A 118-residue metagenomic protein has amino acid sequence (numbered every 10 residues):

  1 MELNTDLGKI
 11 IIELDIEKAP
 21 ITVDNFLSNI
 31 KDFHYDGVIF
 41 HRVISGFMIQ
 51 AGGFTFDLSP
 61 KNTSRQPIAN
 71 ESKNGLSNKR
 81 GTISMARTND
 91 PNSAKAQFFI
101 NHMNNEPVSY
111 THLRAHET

Functional and structural regions predicted by a protein language model:
M1-R114: Cyclophilin-like peptidyl-prolyl cis-trans isomerases
